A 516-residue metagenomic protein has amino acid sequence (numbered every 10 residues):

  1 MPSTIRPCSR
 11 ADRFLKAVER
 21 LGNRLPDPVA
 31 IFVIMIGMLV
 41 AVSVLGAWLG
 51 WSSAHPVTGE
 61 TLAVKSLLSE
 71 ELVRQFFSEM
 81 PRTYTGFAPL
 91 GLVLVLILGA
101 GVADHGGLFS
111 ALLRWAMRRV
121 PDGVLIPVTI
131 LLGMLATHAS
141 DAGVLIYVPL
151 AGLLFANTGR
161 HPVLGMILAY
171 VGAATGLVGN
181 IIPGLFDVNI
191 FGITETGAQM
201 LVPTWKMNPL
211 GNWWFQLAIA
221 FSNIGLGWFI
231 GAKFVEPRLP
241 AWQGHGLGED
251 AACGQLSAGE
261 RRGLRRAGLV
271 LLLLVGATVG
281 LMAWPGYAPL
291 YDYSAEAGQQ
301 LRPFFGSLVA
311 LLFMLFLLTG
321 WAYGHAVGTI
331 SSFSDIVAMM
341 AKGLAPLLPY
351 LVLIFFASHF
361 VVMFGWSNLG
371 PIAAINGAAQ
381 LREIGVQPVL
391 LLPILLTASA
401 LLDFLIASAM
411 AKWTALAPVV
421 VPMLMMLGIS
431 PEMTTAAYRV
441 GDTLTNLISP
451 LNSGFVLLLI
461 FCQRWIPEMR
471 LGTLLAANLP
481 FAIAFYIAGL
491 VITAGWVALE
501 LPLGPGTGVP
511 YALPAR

Functional and structural regions predicted by a protein language model:
M1-R24, S53-L68, E236-G263, V509-R516: Intrinsically disordered, low-complexity non-transmembrane regions of multi-pass membrane transporters
S9, R13-F14, S52-L90, M200-N208 (+2 more regions): Interfacial loop/helix-cap signal at membrane boundaries in integral membrane proteins
E19, N23, V148, G152-Q243 (+5 more regions): Membrane-core helix-loop-helix motifs of multi-pass transport proteins
P28-V33, G37, A41, L62-S110 (+1 more regions): Core transmembrane alpha-helical segments of multi-pass membrane transporters/permeases
F32-A47, V93-G101, L132-A136, G172-G176 (+6 more regions): Hydrophobic core segments of alpha-helical transmembrane domains in multi-pass membrane transport and ion-translocation
V44-E71, F186-I190, G286-E296, S367-N376 (+1 more regions): Interfacial/capping segments of alpha-helical transmembrane domains
L72, R82-L90, M117-V128, P162-L164 (+4 more regions): Membrane-interfacial loop-to-helix junctions in multi-pass transporters
V93-L94, P121-G152, N157, L351-S358 (+3 more regions): Hydrophobic alpha-helical transmembrane segments of multi-pass integral membrane proteins, predominantly secondary
